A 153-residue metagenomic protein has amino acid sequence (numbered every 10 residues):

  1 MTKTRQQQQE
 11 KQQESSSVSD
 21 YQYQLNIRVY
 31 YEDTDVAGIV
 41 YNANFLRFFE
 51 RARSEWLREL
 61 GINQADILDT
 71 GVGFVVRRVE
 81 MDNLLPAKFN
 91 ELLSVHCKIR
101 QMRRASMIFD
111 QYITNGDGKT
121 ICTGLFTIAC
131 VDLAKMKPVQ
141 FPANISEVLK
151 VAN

Functional and structural regions predicted by a protein language model:
T2-R77, D132-N153: Hot-dog-fold acyl-thioester-processing enzymes
S16-V18, N115-K119: A short, structured loop/turn motif at beta-sheet edges
Y31, Q111-Y112, I128: Generic short beta-strand
F49, Q111, G124: Conserved GNAT-family N-acetyltransferase fold
W56-I108, I121-T123, I128: Hydrophobic beta-strand-centered segment that forms part of the acyl-chain substrate-binding groove
L84, T114-G116, V131: A generic structural motif
T120-I121, P138: A structural signal for beta-strand boundary/capping segments at domain termini and interdomain linkers
